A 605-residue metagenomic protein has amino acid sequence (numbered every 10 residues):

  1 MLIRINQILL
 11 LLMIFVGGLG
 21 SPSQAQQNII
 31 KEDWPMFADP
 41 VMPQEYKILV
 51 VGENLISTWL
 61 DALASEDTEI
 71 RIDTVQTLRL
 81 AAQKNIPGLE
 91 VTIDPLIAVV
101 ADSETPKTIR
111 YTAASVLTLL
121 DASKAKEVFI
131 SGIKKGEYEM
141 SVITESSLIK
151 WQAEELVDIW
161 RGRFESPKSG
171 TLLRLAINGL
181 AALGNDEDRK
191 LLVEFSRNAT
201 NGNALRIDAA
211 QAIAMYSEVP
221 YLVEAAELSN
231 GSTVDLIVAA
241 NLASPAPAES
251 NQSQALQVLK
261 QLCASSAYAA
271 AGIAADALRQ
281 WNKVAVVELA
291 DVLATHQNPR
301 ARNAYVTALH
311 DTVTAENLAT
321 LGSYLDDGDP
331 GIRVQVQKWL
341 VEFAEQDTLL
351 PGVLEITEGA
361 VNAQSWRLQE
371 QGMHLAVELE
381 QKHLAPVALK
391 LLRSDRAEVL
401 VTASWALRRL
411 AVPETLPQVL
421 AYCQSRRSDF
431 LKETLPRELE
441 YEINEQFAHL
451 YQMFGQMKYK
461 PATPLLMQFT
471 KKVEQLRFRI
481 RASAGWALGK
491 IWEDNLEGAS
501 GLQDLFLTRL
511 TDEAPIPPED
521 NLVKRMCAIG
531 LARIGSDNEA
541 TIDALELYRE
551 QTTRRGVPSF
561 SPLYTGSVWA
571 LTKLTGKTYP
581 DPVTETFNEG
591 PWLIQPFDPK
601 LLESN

Functional and structural regions predicted by a protein language model:
M1-L9: Bacterial N-terminal signal peptides that target proteins for export
I8-G18: Bacterial N-terminal signal peptides
S23-A25: Boundary at the C-terminal end of the N-terminal hydrophobic targeting segment
Q27-K31, L49-A62, I86-A101, A122-K134 (+13 more regions): Amphipathic alpha-helical scaffolding segments comprising HEAT/armadillo-like alpha-solenoid repeats
D33-V51, E69-P87, T108-A122, S131 (+22 more regions): Structural detector for internal amphipathic alpha-helices that build alpha-solenoid repeat scaffolds
E66-D67, E104-P106, G136-E137, K168-S169 (+13 more regions): Short inter-helical turns and helix N-cap capping residues of alpha-solenoid HEAT/ARM repeat scaffolds
E546-L547, V557-Y564, P580-F587, P591-W592: Alpha-solenoid helical-repeat scaffold
W569-N605: Terminal, low-structured helical/coil segments at or just beyond the last alpha-helical repeat
